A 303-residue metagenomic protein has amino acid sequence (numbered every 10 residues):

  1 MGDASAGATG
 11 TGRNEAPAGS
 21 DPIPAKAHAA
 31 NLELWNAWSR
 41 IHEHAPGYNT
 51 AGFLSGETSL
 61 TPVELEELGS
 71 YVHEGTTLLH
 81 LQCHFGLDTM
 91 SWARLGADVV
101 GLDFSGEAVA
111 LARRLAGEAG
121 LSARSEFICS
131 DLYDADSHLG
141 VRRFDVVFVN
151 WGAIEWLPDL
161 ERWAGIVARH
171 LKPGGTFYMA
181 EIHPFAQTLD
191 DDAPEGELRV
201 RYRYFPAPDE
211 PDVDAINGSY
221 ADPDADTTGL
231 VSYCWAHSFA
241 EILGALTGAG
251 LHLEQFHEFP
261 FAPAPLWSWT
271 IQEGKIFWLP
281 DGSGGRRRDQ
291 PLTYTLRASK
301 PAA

Functional and structural regions predicted by a protein language model:
G2-E74, L87-S91: Conserved class I S-adenosyl-L-methionine
T77-A135: Class I SAM-dependent methyltransferase SAM/SAH-binding core
S137-V147: A short acidic, Gly/Pro-enriched loop at the edge of an enzyme's catalytic core that lines a small-molecule cofactor
D145-E161: A short SAM/SAH-binding and catalytic strip from SAM-dependent methyltransferases
E161-T176: A short glycine-rich, Lys/Arg-flanked "PGG" loop and its adjoining helix->strand segment in the class I
T176-S219: Conserved class I S-adenosyl-L-methionine
E181-D191, G196, A225-E241: Acceptor-substrate binding/catalytic loop of class I
S232-F256: Short alpha-helix
